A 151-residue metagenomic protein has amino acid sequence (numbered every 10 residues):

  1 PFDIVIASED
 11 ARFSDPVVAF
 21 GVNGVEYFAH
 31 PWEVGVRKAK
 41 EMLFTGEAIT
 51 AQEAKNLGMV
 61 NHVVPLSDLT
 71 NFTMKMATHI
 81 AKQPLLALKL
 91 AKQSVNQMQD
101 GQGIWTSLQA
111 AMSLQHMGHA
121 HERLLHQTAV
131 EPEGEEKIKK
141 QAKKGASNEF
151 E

Functional and structural regions predicted by a protein language model:
P1-L88: Crotonase-fold acyl-CoA enzyme core
I49-A51, N71, T78, K82-E151: C-terminal alpha-helix plus adjacent terminal tail
